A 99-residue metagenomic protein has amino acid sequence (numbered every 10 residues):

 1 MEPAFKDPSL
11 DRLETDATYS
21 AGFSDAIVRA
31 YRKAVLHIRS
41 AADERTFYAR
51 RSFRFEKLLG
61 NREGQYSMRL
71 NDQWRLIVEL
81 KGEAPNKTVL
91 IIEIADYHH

Functional and structural regions predicted by a protein language model:
M1-V35: Arg/Lys-rich, positively charged N-terminal/basic patches that mediate binding to nucleic acids
P3, R51, K87: Residues that recognize and position ribonucleotide moieties
A26, A30-K33, R50-F53, R69: Generic alpha-helix structural propensity
I38: Conserved phosphate-interacting/catalytic interface
A42-Y66: A short, surface-exposed loop/turn module that caps and links secondary-structure elements
L59, Y66-H99: Enriched for short, Lys/Arg-rich terminal
